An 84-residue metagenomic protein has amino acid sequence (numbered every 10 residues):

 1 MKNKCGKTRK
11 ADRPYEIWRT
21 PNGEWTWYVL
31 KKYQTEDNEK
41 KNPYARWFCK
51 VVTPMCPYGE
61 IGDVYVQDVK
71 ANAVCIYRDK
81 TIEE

Functional and structural regions predicted by a protein language model:
M1-E24, Y28, Y33-E84: Charged interaction scaffolds used for protein-protein
